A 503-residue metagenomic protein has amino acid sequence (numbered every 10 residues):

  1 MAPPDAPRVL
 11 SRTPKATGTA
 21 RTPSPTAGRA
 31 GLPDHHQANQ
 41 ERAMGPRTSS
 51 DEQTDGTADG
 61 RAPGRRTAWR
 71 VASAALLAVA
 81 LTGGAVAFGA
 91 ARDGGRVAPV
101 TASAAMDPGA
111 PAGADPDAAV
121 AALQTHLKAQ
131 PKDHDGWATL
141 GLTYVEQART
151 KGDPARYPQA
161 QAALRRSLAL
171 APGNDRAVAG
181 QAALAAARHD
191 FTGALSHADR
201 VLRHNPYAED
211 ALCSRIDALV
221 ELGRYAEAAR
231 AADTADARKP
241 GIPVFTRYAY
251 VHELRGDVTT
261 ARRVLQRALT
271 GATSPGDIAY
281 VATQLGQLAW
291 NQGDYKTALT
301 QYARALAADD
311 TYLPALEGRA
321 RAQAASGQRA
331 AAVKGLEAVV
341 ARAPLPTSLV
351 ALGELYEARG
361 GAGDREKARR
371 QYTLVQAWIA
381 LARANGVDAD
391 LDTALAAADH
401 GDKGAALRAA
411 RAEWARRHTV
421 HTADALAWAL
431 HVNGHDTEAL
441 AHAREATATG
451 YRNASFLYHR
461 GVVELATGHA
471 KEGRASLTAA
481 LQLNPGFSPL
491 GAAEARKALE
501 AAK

Functional and structural regions predicted by a protein language model:
P3-D5, T13, T26-L170, D175-R176 (+2 more regions): N-terminal leader/linker segments that initiate helical-solenoid repeat arrays
P131, P172, P206, K239-P240 (+8 more regions): Short coil turns that delineate tetratricopeptide repeat
G136, A177, A211, V244-F245 (+6 more regions): TPR alpha-solenoid repeat register
T139, G180-Q181, S214, R247-Y248 (+8 more regions): Canonical tetratricopeptide repeat
L142, E146-R149, A183, D217 (+8 more regions): Residue-level recognition of tetratricopeptide repeat
A155, H189, G223, G256 (+6 more regions): Residue-level detector of the short coil/turn that links helix A to helix B within each tetratricopeptide repeat
